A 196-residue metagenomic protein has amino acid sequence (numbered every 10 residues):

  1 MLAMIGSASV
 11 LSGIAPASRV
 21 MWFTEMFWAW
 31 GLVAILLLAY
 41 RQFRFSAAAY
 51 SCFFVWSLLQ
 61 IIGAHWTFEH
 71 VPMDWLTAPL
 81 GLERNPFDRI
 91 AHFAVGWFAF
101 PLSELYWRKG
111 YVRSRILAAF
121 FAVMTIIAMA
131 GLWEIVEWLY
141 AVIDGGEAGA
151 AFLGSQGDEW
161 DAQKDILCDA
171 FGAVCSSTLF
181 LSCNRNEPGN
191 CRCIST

Functional and structural regions predicted by a protein language model:
M1, E25, A49, A118-A122 (+2 more regions): Residue-level signature of transmembrane alpha-helical entry/exit and packing/kink sites in multi-pass membrane
M4-W97: "…centered on the first transmembrane helix and the immediately adjacent amphipathic helix/loop
S12, F53-G63, F100, E104 (+2 more regions): Alpha-helical transmembrane segments of multi-pass membrane proteins
S18-W22, H70-D74, F87, A130-V174: Interfacial helix-loop-helix junctions of multi-pass membrane proteins
G31-A39, A94-G110, V142-A148, L167-C183: Membrane-interfacial alpha-helical segments at the cytosolic side of multi-pass membrane proteins
Y111-I127: Internal alpha-helical transmembrane segments of multi-pass membrane proteins
L181-C191: Membrane-interface capping segments at transmembrane-helix boundaries
R192-T196: Extramembrane terminal tails and long inter-domain/linker segments of multi-pass membrane proteins
